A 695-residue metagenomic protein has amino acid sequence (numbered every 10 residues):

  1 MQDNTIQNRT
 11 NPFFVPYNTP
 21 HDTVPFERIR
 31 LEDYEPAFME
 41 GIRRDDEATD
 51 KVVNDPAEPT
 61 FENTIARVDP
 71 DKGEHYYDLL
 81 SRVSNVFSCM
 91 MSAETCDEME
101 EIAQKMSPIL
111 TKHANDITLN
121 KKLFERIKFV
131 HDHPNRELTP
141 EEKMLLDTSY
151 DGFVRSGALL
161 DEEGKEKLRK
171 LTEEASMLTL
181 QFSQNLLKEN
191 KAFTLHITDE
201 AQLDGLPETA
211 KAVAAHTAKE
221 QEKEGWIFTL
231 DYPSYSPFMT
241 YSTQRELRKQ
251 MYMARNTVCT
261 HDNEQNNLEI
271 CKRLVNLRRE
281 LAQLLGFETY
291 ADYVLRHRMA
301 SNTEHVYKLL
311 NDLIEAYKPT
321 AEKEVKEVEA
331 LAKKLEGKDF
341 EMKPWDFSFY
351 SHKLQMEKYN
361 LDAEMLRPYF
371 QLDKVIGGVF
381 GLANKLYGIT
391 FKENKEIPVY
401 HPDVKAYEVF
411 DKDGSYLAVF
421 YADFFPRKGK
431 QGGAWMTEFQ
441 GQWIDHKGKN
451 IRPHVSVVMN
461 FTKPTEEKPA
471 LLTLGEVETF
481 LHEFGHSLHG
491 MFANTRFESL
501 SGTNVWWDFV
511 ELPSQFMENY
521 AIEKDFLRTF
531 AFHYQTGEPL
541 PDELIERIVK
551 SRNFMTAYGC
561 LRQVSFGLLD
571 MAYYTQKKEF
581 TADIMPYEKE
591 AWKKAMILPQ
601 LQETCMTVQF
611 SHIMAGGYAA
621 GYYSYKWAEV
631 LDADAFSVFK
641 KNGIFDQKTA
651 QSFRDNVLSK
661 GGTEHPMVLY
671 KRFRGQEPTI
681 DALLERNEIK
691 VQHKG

Functional and structural regions predicted by a protein language model:
N4-E40, R44-D45, M99-S301, P402-K405 (+1 more regions): His/Asp/Glu-rich acidic catalytic environments and adjacent acidic regulatory segments
N4-R30, P36, E40, G225 (+9 more regions): C-terminal, non-catalytic "cap/extension" segments appended to globular domains
F26-F38, F61-V68, N263-N267, V306-L313 (+2 more regions): Membrane-entry segments of alpha-helical transmembrane domains in multi-pass membrane proteins
A48-P59, V83-E94, G157-L160, V258 (+2 more regions): Secondary-structure edge/capping motif, primarily at the C-terminal ends of alpha-helices and the immediately following
D55-P134: Long, charged all-alpha helical bundle/coiled-coil segments in cytosolic proteins
Y77-C89, D147, D151, M253 (+3 more regions): Short, hydrophobic/amphipathic alpha-helical patches that form generic packing surfaces within helical domains
E141, L145-L146, R169, M177 (+10 more regions): Active-site-proximal, well-structured secondary-structure segments within enzyme catalytic domains
T462-L481: Short pre-active-site segment immediately N-terminal to the catalytic Zn-binding motif
